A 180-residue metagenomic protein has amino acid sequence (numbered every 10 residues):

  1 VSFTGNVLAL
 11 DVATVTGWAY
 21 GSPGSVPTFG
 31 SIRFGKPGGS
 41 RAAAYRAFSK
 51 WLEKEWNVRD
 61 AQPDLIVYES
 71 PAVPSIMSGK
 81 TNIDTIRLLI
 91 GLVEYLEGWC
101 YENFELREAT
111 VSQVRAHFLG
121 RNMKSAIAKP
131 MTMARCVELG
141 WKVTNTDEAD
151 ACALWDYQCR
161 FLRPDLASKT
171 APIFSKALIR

Functional and structural regions predicted by a protein language model:
V1-R180: Phosphate- and other anionic-substrate recognition elements at nucleic-acid/protein interfaces
